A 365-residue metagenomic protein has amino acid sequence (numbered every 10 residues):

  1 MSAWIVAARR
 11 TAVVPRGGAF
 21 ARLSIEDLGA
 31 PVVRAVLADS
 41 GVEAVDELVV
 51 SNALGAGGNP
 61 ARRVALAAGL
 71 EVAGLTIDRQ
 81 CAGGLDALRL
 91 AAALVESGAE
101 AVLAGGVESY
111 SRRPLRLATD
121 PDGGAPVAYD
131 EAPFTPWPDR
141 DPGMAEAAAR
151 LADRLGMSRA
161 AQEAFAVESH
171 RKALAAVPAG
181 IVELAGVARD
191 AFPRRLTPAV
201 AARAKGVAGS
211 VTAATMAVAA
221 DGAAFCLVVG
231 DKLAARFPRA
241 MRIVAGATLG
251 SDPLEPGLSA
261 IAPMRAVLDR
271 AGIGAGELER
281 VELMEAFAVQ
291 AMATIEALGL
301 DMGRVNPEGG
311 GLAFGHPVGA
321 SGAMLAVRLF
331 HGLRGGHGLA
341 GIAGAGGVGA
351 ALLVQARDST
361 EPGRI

Functional and structural regions predicted by a protein language model:
M1-E26, A199-L258, A262, A266 (+5 more regions): Condensing-enzyme catalytic core mediating Claisen C-C bond formation in acyl metabolism
R10-T11, A30, A161-A234, A297 (+1 more regions): N-terminal extracellular/periplasmic Venus flytrap/periplasmic-binding protein-like
A21-L90, V95-A101, V107-A118, I181-R189 (+1 more regions): Conserved beta-ketoacyl condensing-enzyme motif
L23, S51-E100, D139-M144, R195-V218 (+2 more regions): Conserved catalytic cysteine-centered active-site region of acyl-thioester-dependent Claisen-condensing enzymes
I25-S40, P60, V64, A87 (+6 more regions): Short, well-ordered amphipathic alpha-helical segments that serve as non-catalytic structural scaffolds within diverse
R79-E108, A152-V177, C226-L233, I295 (+2 more regions): Active-site-proximal alpha-helical scaffold in enzymes
A92, V102-R150: Flexible glycine-/small-residue-enriched beta->alpha junction loops that bind anionic phosphate/pyrophosphate groups
V244-A313: Active-site pocket-lining segment
